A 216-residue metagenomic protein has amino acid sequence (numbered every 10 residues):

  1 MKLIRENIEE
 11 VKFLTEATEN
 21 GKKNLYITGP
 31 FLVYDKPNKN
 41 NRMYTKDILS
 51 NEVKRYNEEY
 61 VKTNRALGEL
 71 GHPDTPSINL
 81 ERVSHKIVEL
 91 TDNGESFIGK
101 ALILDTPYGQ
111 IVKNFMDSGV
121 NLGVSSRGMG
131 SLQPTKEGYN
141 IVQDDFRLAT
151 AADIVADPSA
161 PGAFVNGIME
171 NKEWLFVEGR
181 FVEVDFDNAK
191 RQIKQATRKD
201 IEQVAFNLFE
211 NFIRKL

Functional and structural regions predicted by a protein language model:
M1-K62, K199-E202: Polar/acidic, low-complexity leader/linker segments enriched in S/T/G and N/D
N7, Y26, K86-A189: Residue microenvironments linked to proteolytic maturation and disulfide-stabilized extracellular modules
L14, N64, E69-G71, T91-N93 (+1 more regions): A structural detector for beta-sheet-dominated domains
F31-P37, G71-D74, R127-P134: Short, flexible beta-strand-to-coil junctions
N40-N41, N79, G109-K113: A short, polar/proline- and glycine-enriched secondary-structure boundary/capping micro-motif
Y56-I78, V124: Short conserved beta-strand and strand-loop elements enriched in small hydrophobics with frequent Asp/Gly
L70-E95: Short, structured beta-strand-loop surface elements
E183-L216: Terminal short linear interaction segments
